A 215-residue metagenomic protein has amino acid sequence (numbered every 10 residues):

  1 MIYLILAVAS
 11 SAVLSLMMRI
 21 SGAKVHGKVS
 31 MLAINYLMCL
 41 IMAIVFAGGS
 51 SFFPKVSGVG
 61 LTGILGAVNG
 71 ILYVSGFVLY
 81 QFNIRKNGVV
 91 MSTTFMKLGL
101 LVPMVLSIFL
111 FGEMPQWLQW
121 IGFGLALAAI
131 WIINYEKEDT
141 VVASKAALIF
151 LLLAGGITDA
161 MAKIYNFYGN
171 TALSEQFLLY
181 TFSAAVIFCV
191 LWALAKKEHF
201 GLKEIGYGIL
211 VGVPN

Functional and structural regions predicted by a protein language model:
M1-N215: Polytopic alpha-helical membrane proteins, predominantly small-molecule transporters/carriers
